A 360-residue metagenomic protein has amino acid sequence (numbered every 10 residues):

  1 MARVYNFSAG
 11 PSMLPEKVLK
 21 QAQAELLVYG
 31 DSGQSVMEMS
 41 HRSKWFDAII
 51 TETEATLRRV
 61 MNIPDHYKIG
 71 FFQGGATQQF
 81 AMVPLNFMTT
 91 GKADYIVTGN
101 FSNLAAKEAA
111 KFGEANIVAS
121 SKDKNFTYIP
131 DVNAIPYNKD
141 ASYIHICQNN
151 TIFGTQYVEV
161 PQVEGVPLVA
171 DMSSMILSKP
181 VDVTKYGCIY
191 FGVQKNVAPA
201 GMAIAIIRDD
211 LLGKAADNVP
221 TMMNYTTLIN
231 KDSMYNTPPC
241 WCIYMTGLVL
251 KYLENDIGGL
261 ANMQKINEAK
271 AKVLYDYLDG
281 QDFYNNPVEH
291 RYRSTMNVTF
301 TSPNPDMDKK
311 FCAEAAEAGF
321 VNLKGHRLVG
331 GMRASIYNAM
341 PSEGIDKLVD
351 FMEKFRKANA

Functional and structural regions predicted by a protein language model:
A2-V4, E317, H326, G330-A360: PLP-dependent enzyme catalytic core of the Aspartate aminotransferase-like
R3-E54: A glycine-/small-polar-enriched, mobile loop at the entrance of the PLP active site in fold-type I
G10, A109, S120-I176: Active-site phosphate-binding strand-loop segment of PLP-dependent enzymes
S32-Q79, N86, N100, E108: Conserved N-terminal alpha-helix of the aminotransferase class I/II PLP-enzyme fold
T77-I144: PLP-dependent aminotransferase-like
C188, V193-Y275, E289, A358-A360: Active-site C-terminal subdomain of aminotransferase-like
Y284-E314: Conserved PLP-binding catalytic core of the aspartate aminotransferase-like
